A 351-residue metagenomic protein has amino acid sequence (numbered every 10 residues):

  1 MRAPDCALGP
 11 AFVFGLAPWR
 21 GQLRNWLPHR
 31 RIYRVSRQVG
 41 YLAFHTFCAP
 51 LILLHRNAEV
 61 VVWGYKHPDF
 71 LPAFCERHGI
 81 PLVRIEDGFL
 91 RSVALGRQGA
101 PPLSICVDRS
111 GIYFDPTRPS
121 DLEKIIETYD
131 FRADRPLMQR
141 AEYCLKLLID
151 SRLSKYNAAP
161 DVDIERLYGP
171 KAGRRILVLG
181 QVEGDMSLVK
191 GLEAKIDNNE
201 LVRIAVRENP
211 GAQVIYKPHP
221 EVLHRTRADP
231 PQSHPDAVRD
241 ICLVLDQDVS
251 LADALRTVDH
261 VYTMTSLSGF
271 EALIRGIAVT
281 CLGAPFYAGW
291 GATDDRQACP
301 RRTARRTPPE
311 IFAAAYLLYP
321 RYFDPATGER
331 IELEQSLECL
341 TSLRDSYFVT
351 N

Functional and structural regions predicted by a protein language model:
M1-N351: Catalytic-core helical/loop segments in enzymes performing group transfer/polymerization on anionic/lipid-linked
